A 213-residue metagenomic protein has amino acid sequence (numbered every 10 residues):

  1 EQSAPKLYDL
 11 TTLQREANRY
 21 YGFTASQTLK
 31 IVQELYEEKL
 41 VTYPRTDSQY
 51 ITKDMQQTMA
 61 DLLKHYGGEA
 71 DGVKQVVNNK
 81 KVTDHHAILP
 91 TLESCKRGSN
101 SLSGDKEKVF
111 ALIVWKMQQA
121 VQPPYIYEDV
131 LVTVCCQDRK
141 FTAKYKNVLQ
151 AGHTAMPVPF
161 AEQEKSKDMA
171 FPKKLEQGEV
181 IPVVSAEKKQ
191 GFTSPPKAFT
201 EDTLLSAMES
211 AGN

Functional and structural regions predicted by a protein language model:
E1-Q33, E37, K64, G68-A70 (+1 more regions): Long, highly charged, low-complexity internal segments
L10, Y43-R45, K53, P90 (+1 more regions): Generic structural "secondary-structure junction" signal
T12, D47, L92-S94, E187: Short, histidine-centered active-site or binding-site loop motifs used for metal coordination, general acid-base
F23-T83: Extended, well-ordered alpha-helical scaffold/bundle regions in very large, multi-domain proteins
T46, Q56, E93, P123-I126 (+1 more regions): Short capping/connector residues at structural and topological boundaries
T46, T91, C135-Q137: Short loop/turn motifs enriched for small/polar and acidic residues
D47-I51, S94-C95, N147-V148: Conserved nucleotide-binding/hydrolysis micro-motifs of P-loop NTPases
Q75-S101: Acidic, turn-prone loop/beta-hairpin segments
